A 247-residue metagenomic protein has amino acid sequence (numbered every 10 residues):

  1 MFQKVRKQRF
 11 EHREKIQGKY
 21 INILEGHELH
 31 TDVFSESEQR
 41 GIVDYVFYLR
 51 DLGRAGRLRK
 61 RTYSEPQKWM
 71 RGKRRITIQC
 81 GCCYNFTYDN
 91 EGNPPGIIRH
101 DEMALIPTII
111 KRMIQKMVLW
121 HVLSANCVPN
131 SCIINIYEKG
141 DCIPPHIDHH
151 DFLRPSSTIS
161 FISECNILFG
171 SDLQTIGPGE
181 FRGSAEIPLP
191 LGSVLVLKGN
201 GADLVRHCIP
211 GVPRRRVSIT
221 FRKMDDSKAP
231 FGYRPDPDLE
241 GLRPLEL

Functional and structural regions predicted by a protein language model:
M1-L247: Non-heme Fe(II) oxygenase metal-center motifs and adjacent flexible, charged/small-residue loops
